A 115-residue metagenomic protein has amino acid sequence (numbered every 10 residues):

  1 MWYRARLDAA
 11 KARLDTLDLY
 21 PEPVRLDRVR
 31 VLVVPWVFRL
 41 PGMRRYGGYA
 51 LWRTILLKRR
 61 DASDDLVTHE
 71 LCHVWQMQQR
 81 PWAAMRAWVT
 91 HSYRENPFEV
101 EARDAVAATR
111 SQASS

Functional and structural regions predicted by a protein language model:
M1-Y49, R60, A108-S115: Auxiliary, metal-adjacent structural segments of Zn-dependent hydrolase domains
L7-K11, L66-P81: A signal for specific C-terminal beta-sheet/loop modules enriched in small/flexible residues with GP/PG/PP motifs
R30, I55-L56, W75: Residues embedded in well-ordered beta-strands within globular domains across many folds
R39-R44, A50-L51, D61, D65 (+2 more regions): Post-HEXXH active-site segment of zinc metalloproteases
T54-R59, V67-L71: Polar-ligand-bearing catalytic/cofactor-coordination segments of membrane-embedded or membrane-tethered inner-membrane
